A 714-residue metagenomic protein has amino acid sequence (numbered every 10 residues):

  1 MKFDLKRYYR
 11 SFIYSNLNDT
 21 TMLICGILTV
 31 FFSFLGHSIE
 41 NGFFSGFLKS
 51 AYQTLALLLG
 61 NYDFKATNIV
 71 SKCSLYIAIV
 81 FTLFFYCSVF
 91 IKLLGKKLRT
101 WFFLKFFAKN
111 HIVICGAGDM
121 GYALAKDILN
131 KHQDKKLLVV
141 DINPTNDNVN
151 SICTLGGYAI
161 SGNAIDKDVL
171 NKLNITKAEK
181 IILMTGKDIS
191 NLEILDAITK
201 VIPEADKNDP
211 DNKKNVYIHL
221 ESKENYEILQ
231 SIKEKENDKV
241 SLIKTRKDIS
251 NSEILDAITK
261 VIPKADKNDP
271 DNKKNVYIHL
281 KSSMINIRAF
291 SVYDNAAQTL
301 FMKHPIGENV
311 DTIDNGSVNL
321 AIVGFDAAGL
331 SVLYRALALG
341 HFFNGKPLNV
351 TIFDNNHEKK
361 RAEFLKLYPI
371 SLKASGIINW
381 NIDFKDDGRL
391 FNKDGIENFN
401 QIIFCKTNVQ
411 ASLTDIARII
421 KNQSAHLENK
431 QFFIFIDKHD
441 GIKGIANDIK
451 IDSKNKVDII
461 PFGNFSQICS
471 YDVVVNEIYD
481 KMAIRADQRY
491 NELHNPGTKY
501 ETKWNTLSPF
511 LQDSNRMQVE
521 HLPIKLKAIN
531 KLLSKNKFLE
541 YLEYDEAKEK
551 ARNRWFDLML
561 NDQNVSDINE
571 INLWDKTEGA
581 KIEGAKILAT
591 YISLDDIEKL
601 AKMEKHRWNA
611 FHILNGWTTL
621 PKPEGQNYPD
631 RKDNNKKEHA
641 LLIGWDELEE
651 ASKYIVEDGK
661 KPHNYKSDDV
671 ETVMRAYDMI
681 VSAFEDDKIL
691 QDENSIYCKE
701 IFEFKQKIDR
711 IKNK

Functional and structural regions predicted by a protein language model:
K2-D575, G579-K602, G644, L648-Y654 (+5 more regions): Cytosolic regulatory regions of ion transport systems
A486-N491, E624-D630: Short, motif-level signal for alpha-helix interfacial/capping segments enriched in acidic residues and aromatics/proline
D595-K605, N609-G616, N635: C-terminal accessory/binding modules appended to enzymatic or scaffolding proteins
P629-L648: Amphipathic, non-membrane alpha-helical rod segments
